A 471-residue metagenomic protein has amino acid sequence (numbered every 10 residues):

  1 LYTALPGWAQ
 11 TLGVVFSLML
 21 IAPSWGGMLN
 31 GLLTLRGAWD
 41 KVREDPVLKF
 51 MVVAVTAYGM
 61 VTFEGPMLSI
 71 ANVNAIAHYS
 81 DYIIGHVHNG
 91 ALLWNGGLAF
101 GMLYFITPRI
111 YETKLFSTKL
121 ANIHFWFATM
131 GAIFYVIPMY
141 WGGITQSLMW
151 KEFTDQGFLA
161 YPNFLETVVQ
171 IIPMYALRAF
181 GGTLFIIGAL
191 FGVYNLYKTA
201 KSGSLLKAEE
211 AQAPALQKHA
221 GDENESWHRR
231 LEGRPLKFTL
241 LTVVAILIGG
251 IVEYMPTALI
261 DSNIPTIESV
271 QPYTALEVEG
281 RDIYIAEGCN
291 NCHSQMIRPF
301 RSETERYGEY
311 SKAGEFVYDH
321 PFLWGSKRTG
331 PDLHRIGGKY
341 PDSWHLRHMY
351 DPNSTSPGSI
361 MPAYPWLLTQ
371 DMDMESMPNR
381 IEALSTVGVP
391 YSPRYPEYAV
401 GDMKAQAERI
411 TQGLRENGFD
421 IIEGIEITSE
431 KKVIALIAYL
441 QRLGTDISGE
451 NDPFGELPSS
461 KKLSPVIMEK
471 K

Functional and structural regions predicted by a protein language model:
L1-Y2, L12-T34, L48-A71, I84-Y111 (+9 more regions): Hydrophobic cores of alpha-helical transmembrane segments in multi-pass integral membrane proteins
N74-I83: Flexible, glycine/threonine-enriched loop-and-boundary segments that flank and lead into catalytic domains of large
I187-T199, G330-P331, I336, Y340-R347 (+1 more regions): Extended amphipathic secondary-structure runs
L205, E209-Y273, E408-Q412, Y439-K471: Post-cleavage N-terminal segment of exported redox proteins
N224-E232, P256-D282, A286, S294 (+2 more regions): Sequence context of c-type cytochrome heme-c attachment sites
V244-L247, N291, E305-K432, K471: Electron-transfer interface patches adjacent to heme c in soluble/periplasmic c-type cytochromes and di-/multiheme
D261-I285, P299-F300, T329, I422-K432 (+2 more regions): Electrostatic cytochrome c docking/interface patches
G280, A286-M296, H345, L436 (+1 more regions): The canonical Cys-X-X-Cys-His
